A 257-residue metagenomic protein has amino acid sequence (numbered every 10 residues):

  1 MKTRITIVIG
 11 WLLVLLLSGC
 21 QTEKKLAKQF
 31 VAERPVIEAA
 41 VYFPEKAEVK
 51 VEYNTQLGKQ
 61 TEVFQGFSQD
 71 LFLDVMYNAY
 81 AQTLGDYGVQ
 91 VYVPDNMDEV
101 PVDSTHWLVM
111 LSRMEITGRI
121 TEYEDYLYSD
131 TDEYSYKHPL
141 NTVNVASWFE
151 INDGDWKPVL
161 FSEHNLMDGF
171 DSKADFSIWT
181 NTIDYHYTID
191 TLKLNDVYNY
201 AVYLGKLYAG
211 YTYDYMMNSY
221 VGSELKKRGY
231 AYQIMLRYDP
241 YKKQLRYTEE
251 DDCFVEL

Functional and structural regions predicted by a protein language model:
M1-C20: Sec-dependent bacterial lipoprotein signal peptides
I7, K50-N54, S177: Short, compositionally biased low-complexity segments
C20-Y87, T105, M217, V221-L257: A structural "domain/chain start" motif
L26-A27, N96-E99, E133-S135: Catalytic micro-motifs at enzyme active sites that drive phosphoryl/nucleotidyl and oxygen chemistry
A47, D98-E99, E115-I116: Short, internal active-site loops enriched in acidic
K59-Q69, E150-G222: Short secondary-structure boundary motifs at beta->alpha junctions and helix caps
V89-V102: Short beta-strand->alpha-helix linker/helix-N-cap micro-motif that forms a surface specificity/interaction loop
V102-F170, D251-L257: Surface-exposed short loop/turn segments
